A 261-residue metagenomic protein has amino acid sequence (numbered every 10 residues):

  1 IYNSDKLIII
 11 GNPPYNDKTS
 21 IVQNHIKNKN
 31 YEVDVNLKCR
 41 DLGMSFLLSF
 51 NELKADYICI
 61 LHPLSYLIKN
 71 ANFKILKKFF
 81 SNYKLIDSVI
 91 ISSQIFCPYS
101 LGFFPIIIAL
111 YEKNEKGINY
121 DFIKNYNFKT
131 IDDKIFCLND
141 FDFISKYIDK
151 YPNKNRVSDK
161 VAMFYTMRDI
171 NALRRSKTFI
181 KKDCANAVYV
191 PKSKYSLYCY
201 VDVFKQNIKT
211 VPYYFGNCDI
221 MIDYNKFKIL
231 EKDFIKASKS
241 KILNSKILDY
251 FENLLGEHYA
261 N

Functional and structural regions predicted by a protein language model:
I1-D5: S-adenosyl-L-methionine
I8-T19, F50, I58-C59: Internal, well-ordered alpha/beta segment that forms a basic, Gly-enriched binding/recognition surface
N16-S20, Y66-A71, I118: Short catalytic/ligand-binding loop motif for oxyanion handling, primarily in non-cytosolic enzymes, centered on
T19-C39: Mobile active-site "lid"/loop adjacent to the S-adenosyl-L-methionine
L37-Q94, A109: Conserved Class I SAM-dependent methyltransferase catalytic core
Q94-G102: Short, conserved secondary-structure transition motifs
F103-V161: Flexible, glycine-/basic-rich loop-and-beta segments that form/coincide with the SAM-dependent methyltransferase
F164-N261: C-terminal target-recognition/interaction regions appended to catalytic cores
